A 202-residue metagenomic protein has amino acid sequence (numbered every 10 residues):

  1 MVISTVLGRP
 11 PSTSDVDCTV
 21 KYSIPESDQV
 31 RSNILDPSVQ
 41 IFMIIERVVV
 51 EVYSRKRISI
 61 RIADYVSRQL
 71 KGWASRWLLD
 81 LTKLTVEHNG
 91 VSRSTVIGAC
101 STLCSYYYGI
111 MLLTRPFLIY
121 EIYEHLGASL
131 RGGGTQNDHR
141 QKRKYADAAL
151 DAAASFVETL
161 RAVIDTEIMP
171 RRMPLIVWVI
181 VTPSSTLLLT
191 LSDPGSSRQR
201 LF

Functional and structural regions predicted by a protein language model:
M1-R76, N89-F202: Extended, leucine-rich alpha-helical cores of fungal transcription factors
L81-G90: Conserved small-domain helix->loop->beta segment predominantly found in fold-type I
